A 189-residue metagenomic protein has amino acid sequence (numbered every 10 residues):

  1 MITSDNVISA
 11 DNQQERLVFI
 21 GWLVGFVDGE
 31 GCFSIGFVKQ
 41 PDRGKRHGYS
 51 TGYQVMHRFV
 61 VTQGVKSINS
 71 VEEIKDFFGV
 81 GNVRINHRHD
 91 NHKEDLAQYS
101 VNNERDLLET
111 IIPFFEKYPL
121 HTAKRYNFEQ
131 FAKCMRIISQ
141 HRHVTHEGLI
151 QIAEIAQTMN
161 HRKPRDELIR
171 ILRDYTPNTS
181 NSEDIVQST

Functional and structural regions predicted by a protein language model:
M1-T189: Sequence-level preference for short, compositionally simple segments enriched in small aliphatic or small polar residues
